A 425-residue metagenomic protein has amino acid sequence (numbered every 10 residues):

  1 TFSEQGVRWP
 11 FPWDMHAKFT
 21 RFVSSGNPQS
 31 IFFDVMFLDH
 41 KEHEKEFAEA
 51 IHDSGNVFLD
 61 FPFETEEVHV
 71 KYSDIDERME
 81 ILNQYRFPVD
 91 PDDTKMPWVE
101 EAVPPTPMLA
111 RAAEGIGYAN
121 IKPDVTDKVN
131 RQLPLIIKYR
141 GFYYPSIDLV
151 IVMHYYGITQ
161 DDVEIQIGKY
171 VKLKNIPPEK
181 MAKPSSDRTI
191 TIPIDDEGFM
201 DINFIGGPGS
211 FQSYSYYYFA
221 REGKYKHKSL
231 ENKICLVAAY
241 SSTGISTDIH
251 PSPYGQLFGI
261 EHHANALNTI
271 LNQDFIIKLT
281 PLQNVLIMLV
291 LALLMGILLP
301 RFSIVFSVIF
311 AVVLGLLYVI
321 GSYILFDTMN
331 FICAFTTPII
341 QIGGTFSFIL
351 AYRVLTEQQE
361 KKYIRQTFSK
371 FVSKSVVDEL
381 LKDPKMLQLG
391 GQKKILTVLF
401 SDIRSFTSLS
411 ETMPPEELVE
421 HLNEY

Functional and structural regions predicted by a protein language model:
T1-T189, H227-F306: Non-transmembrane functional regions of envelope-associated proteins
V103, F371, F400: Short aromatic/basic micro-patch
I165-Q166, Y170-Y225: Substrate-access "cap/lid" subdomains that shape and gate the entrance to catalytic or ligand-binding pockets
F258, H262-A266, L289, S375 (+2 more regions): Generic alpha-helical secondary structure signal
T269-F371, S375: Transmembrane alpha-helices and their extracellular/periplasmic helix-loop junctions in integral membrane proteins
K370-L389: Cytosolic juxtamembrane regulatory segments of multi-pass membrane proteins
Q388-Y425: Catalytic NTP-binding/metal-coordinating core of nucleotidyl cyclase/transferase enzymes
